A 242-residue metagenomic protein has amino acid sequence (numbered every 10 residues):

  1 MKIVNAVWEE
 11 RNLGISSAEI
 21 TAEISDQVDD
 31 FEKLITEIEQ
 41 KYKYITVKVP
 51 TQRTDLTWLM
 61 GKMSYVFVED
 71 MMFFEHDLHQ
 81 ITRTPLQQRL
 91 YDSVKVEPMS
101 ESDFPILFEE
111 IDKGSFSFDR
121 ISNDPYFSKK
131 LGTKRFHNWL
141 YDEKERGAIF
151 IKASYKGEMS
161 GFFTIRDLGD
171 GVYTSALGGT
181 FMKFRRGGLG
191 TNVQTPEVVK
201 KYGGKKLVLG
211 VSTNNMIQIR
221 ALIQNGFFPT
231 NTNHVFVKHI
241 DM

Functional and structural regions predicted by a protein language model:
M1-N5, F73, K152, E158-D167 (+1 more regions): Conserved beta-strand in the GNAT
V4-A22, V68-E69, D167-A176, K205 (+1 more regions): A conserved beta-turn-beta hairpin within the catalytic core of GNAT-like acetyltransferases that forms part
A18-V28, L177-R186, V211-S212: A short, internal acetyl-CoA/4′-phosphopantetheine-binding micro-motif in the GNAT/acyltransferase core
E23-S102, S212, N233-K238: Acyl-donor-binding surface of acyltransferase catalytic domains
Q27-E37, R185-K201, R220, Q224: Conserved acetyl-CoA-binding loop-helix of GNAT-fold acetyltransferases
K43, V68, Y141-I151, G161: A short helix-loop-beta-strand connector motif used in the catalytic cores of GNAT acetyltransferases and, in some
D55-L56, S128-F150: Active-site rim helix/loop that mediates acceptor-substrate recognition in acyltransferases
S93-F118: A short beta-loop-alpha structural element at the N-terminal edge of CoA-dependent acyl/N-acetyltransferase catalytic
